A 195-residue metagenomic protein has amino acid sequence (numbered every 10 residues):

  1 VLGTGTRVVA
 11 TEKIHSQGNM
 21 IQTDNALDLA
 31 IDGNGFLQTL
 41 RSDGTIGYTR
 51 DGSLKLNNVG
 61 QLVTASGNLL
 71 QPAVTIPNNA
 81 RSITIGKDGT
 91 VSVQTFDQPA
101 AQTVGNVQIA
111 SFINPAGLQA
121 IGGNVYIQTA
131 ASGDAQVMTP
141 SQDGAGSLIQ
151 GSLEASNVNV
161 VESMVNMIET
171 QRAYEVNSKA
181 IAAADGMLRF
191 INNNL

Functional and structural regions predicted by a protein language model:
V1-L195: Amphipathic alpha-helical polymerization modules
